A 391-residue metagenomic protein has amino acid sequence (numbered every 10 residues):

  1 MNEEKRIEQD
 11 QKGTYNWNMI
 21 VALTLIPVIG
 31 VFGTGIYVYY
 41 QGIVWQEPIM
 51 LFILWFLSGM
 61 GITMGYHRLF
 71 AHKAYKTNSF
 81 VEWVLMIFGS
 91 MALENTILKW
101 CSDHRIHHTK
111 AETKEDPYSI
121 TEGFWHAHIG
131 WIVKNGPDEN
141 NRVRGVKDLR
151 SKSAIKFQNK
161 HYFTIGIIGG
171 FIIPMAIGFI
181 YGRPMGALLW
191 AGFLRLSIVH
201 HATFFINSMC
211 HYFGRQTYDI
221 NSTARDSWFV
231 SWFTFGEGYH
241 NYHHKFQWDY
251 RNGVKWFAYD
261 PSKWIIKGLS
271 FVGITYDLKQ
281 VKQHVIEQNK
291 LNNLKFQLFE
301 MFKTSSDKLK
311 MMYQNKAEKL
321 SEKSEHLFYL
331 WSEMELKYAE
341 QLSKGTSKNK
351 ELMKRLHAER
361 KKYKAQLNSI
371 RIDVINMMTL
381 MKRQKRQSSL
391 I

Functional and structural regions predicted by a protein language model:
M1-F204, Y250-I391: Non-catalytic, topology-defining segments of multipass membrane proteins
R68, S208, Y212, H244: Catalytic glutamate of the conserved HExxH
N95-K99, W228, K245: Membrane-interface module
L149-A154, G214-Y239: Active-site-proximal inter-transmembrane loops
V199, T203-T217: C-terminal accessory segments of proteins
F213-G214, F246-R251: Interfacial helix-loop-helix junctions of multi-pass membrane proteins
Y239-Q247: Short amphipathic alpha-helical "interface-anchor" segments enriched in bulky aromatics
